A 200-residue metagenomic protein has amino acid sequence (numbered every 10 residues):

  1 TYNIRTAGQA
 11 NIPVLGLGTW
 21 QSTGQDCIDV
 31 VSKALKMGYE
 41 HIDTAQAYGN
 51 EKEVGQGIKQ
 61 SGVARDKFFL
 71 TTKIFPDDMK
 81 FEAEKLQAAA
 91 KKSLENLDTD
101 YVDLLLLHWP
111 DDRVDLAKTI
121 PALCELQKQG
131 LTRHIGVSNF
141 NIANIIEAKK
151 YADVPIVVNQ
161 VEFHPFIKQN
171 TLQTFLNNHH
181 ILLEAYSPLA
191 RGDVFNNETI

Functional and structural regions predicted by a protein language model:
T1-F68: N-terminal binding-site loop/beta-alpha segment at the start of enzyme catalytic domains that lines or forms
P13-Q25, I74-E84, R113: Active-site mouth loops of central-metabolism enzymes
L17, A34, I42, V54 (+9 more regions): Conserved, mostly hydrophobic/aromatic
S22-L35, F81-D98, K118, A143-I146 (+1 more regions): Short, acidic/polar
R65-M79, L104-P110, N139-I142, F163: A short, structured active-site edge motif that brings together acidic residues
K85-L106, E125-Q129, I181: CE4/NodB-like, metal-dependent polysaccharide N-deacetylase domain that modifies extracellular/periplasmic N-acetylated
P110-I200: Beta/alpha (TIM)-barrel catalytic core signal, keyed to glycine-rich beta->alpha loops juxtaposed to Asp/Glu that bind
